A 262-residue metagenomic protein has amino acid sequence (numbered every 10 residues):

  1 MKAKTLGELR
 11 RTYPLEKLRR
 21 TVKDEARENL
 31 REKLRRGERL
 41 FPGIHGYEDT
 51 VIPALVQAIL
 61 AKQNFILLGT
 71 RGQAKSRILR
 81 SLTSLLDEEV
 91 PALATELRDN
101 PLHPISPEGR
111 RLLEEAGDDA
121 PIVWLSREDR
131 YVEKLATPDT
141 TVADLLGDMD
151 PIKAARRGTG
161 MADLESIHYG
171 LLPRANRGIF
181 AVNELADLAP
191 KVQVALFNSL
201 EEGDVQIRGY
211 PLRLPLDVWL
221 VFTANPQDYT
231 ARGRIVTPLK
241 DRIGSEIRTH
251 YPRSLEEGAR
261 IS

Functional and structural regions predicted by a protein language model:
K2-S254: Conserved ASCE/P-loop NTPase catalytic core
L255-S262: An amphipathic alpha-helix signature
